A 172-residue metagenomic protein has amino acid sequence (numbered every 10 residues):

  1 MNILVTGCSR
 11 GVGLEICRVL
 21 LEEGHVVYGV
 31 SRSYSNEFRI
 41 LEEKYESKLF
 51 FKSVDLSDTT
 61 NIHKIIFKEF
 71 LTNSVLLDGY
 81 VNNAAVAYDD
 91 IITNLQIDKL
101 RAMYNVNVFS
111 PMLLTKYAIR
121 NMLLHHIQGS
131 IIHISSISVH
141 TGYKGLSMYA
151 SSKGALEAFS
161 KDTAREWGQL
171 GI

Functional and structural regions predicted by a protein language model:
T6, L77-A85, N107, H133: Rossmann-fold scaffold of SDR-type NAD(P)-dependent oxidoreductases
S9-R10: Conserved glycine-rich cofactor-binding loop
E23-F38: Conserved glycine-rich Rossmann-like NAD(P)H-binding loop of the short-chain dehydrogenase/reductase
V86, T93-L113, I132, L156: Catalytic Tyr-X3-Lys loop
T93, T141-S147, Q169: Active-site loop immediately N-terminal to the catalytic Tyr-X3-Lys motif of short-chain dehydrogenase/reductase
T115, S152, S160: Active-site helix of classical SDR
R120, R165-Q169: Alpha-helical segment proximal to the catalytic Tyr-Lys
S136: Residue(s) in the substrate-gating loop at a strand-loop-helix junction that position the organic substrate next
